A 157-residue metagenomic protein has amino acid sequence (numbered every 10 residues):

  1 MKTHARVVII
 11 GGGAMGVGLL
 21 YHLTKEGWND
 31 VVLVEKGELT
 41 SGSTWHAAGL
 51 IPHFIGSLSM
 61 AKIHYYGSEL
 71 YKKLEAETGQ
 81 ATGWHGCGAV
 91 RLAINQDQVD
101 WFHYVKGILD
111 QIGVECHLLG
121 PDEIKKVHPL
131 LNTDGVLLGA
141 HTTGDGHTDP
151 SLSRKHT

Functional and structural regions predicted by a protein language model:
M1-K2, K25, W84: Short, flexible hinge/linker loops that cap or flank conserved catalytic cores
M1-M15, V32: Beta1/beta-strand and adjacent pyrophosphate-binding region of the FAD-binding site in flavoprotein oxidoreductases
G13, K36, T143-G144: Fold-independent oxyanion-binding glycine-rich loops and adjacent beta-strand/coil segments at enzyme active sites
G18, H22, E26, H156: Rossmann-fold NAD(P)-dependent oxidoreductase module
T24-W45: Glycine-rich FAD pyrophosphate-binding loop
G49-V127: Dinucleotide-binding Rossmann-like beta1-alpha1 core, especially the glycine-rich loop that anchors the ADP
Q80-R91, K125-T157: Helix-loop-beta segment of a Rossmann-like dinucleotide-binding subdomain
